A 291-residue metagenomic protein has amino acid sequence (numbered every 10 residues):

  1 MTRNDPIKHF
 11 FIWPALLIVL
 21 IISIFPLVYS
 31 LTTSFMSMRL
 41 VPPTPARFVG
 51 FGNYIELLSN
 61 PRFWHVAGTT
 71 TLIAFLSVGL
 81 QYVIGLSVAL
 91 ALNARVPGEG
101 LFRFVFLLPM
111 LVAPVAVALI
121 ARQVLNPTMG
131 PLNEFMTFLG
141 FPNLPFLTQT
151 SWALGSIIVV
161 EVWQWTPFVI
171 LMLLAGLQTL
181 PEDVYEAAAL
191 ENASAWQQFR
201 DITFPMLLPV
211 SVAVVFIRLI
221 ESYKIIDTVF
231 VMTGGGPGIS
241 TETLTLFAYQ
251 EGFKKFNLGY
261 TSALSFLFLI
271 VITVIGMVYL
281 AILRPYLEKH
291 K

Functional and structural regions predicted by a protein language model:
N4-K291: A structural signal for multi-pass alpha-helical bundles of membrane permease subunits that mediate small-molecule
